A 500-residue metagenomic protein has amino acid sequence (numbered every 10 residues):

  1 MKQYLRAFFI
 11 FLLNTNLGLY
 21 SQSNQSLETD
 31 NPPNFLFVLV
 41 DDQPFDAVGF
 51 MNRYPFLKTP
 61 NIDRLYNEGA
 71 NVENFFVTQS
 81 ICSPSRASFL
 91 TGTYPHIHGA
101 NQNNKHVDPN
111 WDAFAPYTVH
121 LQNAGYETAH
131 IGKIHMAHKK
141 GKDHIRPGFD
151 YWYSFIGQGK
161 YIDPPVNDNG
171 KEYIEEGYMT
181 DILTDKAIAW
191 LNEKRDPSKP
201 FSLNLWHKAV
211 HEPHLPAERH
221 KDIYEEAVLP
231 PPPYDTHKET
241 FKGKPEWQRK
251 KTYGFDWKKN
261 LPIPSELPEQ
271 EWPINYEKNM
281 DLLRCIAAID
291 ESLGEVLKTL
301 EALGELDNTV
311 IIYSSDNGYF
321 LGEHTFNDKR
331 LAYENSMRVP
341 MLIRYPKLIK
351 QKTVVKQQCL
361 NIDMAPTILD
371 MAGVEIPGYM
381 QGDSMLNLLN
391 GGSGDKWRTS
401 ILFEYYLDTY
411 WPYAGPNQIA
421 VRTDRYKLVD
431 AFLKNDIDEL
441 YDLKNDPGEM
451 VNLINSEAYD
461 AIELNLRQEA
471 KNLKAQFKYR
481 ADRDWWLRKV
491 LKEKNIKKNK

Functional and structural regions predicted by a protein language model:
M1-D30: Bacterial Sec-dependent N-terminal signal peptides
Q22, F37-V40, P44-H130, M136-K140 (+3 more regions): Active-site segment of extracytoplasmic enzymes that catalyze sulfate/phosphate-ester chemistry
Q22-N24, M136, R146-Y151, I156 (+11 more regions): C-terminal cap/loop subdomain of S1 sulfatases and analogous C-terminal strand-loop tails that border
L27-P33, D42-F56, F155-Y178, I188-K199 (+7 more regions): Active-site-proximal cap/lid insertion segments
N31-L36, E68-E73, N123-A129, P147-Y151 (+4 more regions): Loop/turn elements at helix/coil->beta-strand transitions in domains of secreted/extracellular proteins
Y66-N71, P95, Q122-Y126, N192-D196 (+6 more regions): Sec-exported extracytoplasmic/periplasmic mature domains
A113, Y117, L183-A187, K278-V296 (+2 more regions): Alpha-helical packing segments of well-folded alpha/beta enzyme cores
